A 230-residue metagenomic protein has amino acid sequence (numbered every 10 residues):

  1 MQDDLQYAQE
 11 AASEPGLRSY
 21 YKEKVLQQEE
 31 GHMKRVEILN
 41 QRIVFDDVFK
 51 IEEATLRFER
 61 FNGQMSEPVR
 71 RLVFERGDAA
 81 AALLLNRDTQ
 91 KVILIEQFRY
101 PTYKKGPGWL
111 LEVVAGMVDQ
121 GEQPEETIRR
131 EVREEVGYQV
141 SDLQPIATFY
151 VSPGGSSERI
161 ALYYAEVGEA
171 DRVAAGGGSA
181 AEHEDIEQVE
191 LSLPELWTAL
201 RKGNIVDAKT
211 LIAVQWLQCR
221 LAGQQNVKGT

Functional and structural regions predicted by a protein language model:
Y7, A12-K34, F45-D47: Alpha-helical and coiled-coil interaction segments, frequently adjacent to or embedded within charge-biased
R18-Y20, R71-F74, K91-R130, R172 (+2 more regions): Conserved Nudix-box catalytic region and its N-terminal flanking loop in Nudix hydrolases and closely related
E37, Q139-I146: A short coil-to-beta-strand element that immediately follows conserved catalytic motifs
I43-D47, G63, Y103-K104, Y150-A161: Acidic pyrophosphate-coordinating catalytic loop
V44-T89: Acidic, metal-coordinating catalytic segment for phosphate/diphosphate chemistry, firing primarily on the Nudix
I51-E53, L83, L94, L162-Y164 (+1 more regions): Conserved hydrophobic/aromatic beta-strand scaffold that supports enzyme active sites
L56-F61, S152-A174: Active-site-adjacent beta-strand/loop module that shapes the phosphate/pyrophosphate-binding cleft
G178-N204: NUDIX/MutT-family hydrolases
